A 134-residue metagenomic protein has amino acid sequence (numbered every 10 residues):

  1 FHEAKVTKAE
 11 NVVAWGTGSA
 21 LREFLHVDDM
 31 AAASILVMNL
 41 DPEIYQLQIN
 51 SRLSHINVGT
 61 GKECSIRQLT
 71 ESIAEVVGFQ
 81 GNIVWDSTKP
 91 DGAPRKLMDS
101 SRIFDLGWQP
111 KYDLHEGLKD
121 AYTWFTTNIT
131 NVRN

Functional and structural regions predicted by a protein language model:
F1-N134: C-terminal substrate-binding subdomain of Rossmann-fold SDR/epimerase-dehydratase oxidoreductases
